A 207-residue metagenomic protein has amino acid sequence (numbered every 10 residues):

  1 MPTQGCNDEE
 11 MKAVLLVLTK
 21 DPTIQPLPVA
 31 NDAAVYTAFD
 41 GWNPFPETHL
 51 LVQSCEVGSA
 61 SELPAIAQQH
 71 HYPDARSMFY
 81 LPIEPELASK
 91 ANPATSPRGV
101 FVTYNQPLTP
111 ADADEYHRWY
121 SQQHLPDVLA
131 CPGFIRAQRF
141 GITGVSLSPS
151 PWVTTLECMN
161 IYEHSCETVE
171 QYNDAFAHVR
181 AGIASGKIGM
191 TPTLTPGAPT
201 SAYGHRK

Functional and structural regions predicted by a protein language model:
M1-K207: Macromolecular interaction modules
